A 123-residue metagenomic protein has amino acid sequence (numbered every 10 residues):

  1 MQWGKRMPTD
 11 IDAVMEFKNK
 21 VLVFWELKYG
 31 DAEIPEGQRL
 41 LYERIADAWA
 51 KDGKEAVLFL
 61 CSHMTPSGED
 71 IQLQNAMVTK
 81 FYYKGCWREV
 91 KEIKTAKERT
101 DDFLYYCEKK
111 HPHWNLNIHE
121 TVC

Functional and structural regions predicted by a protein language model:
M1-K18: Active-site metal-binding core of divalent-cation-utilizing nuclease and nuclease-like domains
P8-D10, K20, G37, G53-K54: Short connector loops at helix/strand junctions that flank enzyme active sites, especially segments positioning acidic
A13-M15, L22-G30: Conserved catalytic cores of phosphodiester-cleaving nucleases, focusing on short active-site segments
D31-L41: Active-site-adjacent loop/helix micro-motif of nuclease/hydrolase catalytic cores
W49-V78: Nucleic-acid nuclease catalytic cores
I71-C123: Helix-rich interaction surfaces within compact, conserved domain-sized segments that mediate assembly or partner
